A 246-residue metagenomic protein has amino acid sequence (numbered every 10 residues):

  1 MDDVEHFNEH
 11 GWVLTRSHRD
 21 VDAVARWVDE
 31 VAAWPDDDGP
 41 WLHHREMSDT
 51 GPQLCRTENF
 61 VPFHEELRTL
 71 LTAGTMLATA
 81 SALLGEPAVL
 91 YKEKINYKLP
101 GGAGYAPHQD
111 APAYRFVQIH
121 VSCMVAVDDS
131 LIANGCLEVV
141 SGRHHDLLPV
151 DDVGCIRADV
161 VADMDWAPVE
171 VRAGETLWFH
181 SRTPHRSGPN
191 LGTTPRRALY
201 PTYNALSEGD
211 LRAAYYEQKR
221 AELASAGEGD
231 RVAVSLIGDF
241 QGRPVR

Functional and structural regions predicted by a protein language model:
M1-H10, L14-P107, A113-Y114, R231 (+1 more regions): Non-heme Fe(II)-dependent double-stranded beta-helix
E5, S130-G188, E208, A221-S225: Double-stranded beta-helix
V28, W34, W41-L42, E46 (+2 more regions): Non-heme Fe(II)/2-oxoglutarate
E86-E93, A103-Y105, I119-V125, G135 (+1 more regions): Generic beta-strand structural signal
K94, Q109, V125-D129, S141 (+1 more regions): Short, structured patches in soluble enzyme cores that scaffold and shape functional sites
H108-H120, L148, M164-D165, V171 (+1 more regions): A short beta-loop-beta micro-motif enriched in histidine and acidic residues
R115-I132, E170, W178, T202-L206: Short, conserved beta-strand element in jelly-roll/cupin
